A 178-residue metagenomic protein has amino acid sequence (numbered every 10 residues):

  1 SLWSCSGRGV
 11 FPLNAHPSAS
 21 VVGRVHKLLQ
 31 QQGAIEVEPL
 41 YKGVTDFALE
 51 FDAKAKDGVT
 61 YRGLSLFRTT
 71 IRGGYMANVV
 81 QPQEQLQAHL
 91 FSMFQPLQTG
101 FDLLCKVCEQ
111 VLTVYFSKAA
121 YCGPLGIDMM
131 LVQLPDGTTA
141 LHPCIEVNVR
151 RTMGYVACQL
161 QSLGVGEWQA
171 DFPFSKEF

Functional and structural regions predicted by a protein language model:
S1-V22, D46-A48, T70-M93: Glycine-rich phosphate-binding loop of ATP-grasp-fold ATP-dependent ligases
G7, P135, M153, A157: Active-site-proximal flexible loops/turns
S20-K27, V111-Y115, L160: Intrinsically disordered, low-complexity boundary segments flanking structured domains
S20-M76, G126, M130-C144, N148 (+1 more regions): Phosphate-binding site of ATP-dependent enzymes
Q30-I35, P39, G73-T139: A long amphipathic alpha-helix within ATP-dependent nucleotide-binding catalytic cores
F51-Q110, N148-S175: ATP-dependent carboxylate/phosphate-activation module, predominantly the ATP-grasp catalytic core and closely related
S117-K118, F172-F178: Extended, compositionally biased non-globular segments
